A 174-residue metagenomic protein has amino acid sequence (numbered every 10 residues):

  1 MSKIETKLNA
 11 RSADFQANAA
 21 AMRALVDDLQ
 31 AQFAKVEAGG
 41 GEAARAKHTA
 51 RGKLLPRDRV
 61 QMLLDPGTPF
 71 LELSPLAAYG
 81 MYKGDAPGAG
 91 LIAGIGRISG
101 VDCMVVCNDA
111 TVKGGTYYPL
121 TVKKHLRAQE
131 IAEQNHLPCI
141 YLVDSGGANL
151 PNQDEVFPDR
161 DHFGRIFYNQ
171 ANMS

Functional and structural regions predicted by a protein language model:
M1-S174: Terminal-region recognition feature
